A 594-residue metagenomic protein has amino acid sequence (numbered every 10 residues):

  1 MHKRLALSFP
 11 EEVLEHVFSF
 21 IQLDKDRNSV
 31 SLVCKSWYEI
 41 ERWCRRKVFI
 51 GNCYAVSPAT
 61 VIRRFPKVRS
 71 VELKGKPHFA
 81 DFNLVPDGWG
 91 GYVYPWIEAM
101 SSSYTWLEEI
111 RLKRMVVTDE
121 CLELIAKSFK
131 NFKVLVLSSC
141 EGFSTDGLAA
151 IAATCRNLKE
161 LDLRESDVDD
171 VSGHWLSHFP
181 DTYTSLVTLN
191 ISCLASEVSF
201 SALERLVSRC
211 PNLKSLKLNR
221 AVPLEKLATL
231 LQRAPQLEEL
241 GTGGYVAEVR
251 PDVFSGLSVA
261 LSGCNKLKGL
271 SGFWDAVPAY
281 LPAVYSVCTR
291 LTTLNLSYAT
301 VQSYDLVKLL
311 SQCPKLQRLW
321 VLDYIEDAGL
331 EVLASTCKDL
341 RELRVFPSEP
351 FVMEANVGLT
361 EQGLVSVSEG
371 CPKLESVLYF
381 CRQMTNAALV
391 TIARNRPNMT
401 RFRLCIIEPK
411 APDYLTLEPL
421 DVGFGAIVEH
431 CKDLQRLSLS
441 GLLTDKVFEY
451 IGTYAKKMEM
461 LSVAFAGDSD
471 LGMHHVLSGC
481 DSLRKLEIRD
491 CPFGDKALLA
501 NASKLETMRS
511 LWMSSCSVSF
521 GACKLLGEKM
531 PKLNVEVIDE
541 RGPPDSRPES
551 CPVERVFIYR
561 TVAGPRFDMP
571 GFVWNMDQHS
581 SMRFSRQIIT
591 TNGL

Functional and structural regions predicted by a protein language model:
M1-V33: N-terminal Skp1-binding subsegment of the F-box domain
E11, D26-C44, V56, F65-P66: Short helix-loop-helix/strand-helix junction enriched in hydrophobic and basic residues
D24, E39, F49-E108, E120: F-box-proximal linker/hinge
C44-F49, V377: Acidic/glycine-enriched edge-of-secondary-structure segments
K47-G51, S70-K74, E109-K113, V136 (+4 more regions): Short, conserved beta-strand segments within well-ordered enzyme catalytic domains that often line or immediately flank
A80-N83, Y94-A99, V171, W175-S185 (+5 more regions): C-terminal capping region of solenoid repeat domains
W89, W96-S196: A generic tandem-repeat structural signature
